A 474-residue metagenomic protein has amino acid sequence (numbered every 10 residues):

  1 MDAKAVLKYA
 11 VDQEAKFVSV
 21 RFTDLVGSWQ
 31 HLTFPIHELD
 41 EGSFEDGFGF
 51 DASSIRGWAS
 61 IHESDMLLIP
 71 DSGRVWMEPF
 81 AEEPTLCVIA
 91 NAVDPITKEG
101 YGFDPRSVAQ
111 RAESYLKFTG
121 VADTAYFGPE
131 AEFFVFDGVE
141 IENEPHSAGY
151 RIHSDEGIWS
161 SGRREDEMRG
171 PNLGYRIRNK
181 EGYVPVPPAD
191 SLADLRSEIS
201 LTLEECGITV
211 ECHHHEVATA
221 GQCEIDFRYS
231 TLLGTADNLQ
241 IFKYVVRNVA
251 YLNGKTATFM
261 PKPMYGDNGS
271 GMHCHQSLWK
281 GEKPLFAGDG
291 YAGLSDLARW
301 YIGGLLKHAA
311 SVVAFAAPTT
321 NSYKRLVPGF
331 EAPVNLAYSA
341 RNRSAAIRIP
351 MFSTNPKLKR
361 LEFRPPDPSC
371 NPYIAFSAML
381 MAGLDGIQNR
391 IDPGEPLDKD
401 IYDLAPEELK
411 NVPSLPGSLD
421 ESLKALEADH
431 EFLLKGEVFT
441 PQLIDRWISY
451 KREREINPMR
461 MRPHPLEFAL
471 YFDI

Functional and structural regions predicted by a protein language model:
M1-I474: Glycine-rich, acidic/polar active-site loops that bind/position phosphate-bearing ligands
